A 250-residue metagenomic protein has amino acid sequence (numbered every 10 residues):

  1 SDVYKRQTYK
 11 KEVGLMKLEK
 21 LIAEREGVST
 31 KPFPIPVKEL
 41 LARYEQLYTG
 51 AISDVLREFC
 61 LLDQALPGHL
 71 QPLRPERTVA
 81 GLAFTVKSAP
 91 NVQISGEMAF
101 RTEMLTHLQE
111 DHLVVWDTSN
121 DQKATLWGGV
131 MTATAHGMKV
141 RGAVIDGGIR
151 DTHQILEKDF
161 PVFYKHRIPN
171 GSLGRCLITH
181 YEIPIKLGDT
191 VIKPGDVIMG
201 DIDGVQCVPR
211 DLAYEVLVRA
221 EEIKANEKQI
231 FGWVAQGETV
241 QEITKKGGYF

Functional and structural regions predicted by a protein language model:
S1-Y4: Short, small-residue-biased leader/transition segments that mark boundaries at the very start of proteins
Y9, G14-P194, V208-V240, K245-F250: Feature captures the catalytic cores and cofactor-binding loops of soluble hydro-lyases/lyases that act on carboxylate
I198: C-terminal binding/interaction regions
G204-Q206: Channel- or pocket-lining gating/hinge segments that regulate access to a cavity or pore
